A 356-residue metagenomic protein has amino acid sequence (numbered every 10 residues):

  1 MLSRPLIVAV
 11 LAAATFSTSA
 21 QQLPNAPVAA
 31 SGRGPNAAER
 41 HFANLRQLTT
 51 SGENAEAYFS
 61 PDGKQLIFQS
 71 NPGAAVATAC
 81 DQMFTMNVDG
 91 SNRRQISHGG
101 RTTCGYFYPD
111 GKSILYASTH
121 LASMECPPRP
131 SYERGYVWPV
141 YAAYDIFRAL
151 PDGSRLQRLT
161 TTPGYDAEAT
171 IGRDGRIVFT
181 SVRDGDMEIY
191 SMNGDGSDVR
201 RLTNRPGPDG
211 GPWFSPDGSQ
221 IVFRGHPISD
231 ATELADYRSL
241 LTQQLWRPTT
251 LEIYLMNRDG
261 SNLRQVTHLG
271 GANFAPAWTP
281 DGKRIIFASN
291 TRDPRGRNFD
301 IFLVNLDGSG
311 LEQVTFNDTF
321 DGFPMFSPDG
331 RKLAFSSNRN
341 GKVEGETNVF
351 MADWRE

Functional and structural regions predicted by a protein language model:
Q22-A43, Y144: Blade/loop signatures of beta-propeller domains
A38-Q65: Mature N-terminal segment immediately following signal peptide/propeptide cleavage in secreted/periplasmic
N44-L45, S91-R93, Y136, A143 (+4 more regions): Predominantly a core beta-strand signature of beta-propeller blades across repeat-based propeller domains
T50-E53, Q69-Q82, S97-T102, A117-I146 (+9 more regions): A flexible loop/linker signature enriched in serine peptidases of the S9 family
P61-D62, P109-D110, G172-R173, P216-D217 (+2 more regions): Residue-level detector of Asp-centered blade-edge/turn motifs that repeat once per structural unit in beta-propeller
L66, I114, I177-V178, I221 (+2 more regions): Hydrophobic beta-strand positions that form the internal "hydrophobic ladder" of WD40/Gbeta-like beta-propeller blades
N87-S91, L150-S154, N193-S197, N257-S261 (+2 more regions): Short loop/turn segments that connect beta-strands within beta-propeller blades
